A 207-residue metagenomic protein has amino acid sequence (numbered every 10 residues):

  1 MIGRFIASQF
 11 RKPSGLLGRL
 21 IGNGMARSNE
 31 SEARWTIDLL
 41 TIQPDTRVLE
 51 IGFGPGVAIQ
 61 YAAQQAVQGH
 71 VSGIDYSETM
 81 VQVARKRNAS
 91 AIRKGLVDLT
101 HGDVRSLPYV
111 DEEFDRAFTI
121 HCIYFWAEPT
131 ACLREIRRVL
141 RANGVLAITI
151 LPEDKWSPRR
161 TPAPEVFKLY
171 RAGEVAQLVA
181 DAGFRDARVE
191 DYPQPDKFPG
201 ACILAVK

Functional and structural regions predicted by a protein language model:
G3-A26, V145-L204: C-terminal alpha-helical "lid/dimerization" subdomain adjacent to the S-adenosyl-L-methionine
R27-T46: Conserved alpha-helix/loop element of class I SAM-dependent methyltransferases that forms part of the SAM/SAH-binding
D45, L140-V145: Short glycine-dipeptide loop
R47-S106: Class I SAM-dependent methyltransferase SAM/SAH-binding core
A66, W126-A127, L140-R141: Helix-to-beta-strand junctions that scaffold the AdoMet/dcAdoMet cofactor pocket in Class I SAM-dependent enzymes
R105-R116: A short acidic, Gly/Pro-enriched loop at the edge of an enzyme's catalytic core that lines a small-molecule cofactor
R116-E128: A short SAM/SAH-binding and catalytic strip from SAM-dependent methyltransferases
T130-A142: A short glycine-rich, Lys/Arg-flanked "PGG" loop and its adjoining helix->strand segment in the class I
